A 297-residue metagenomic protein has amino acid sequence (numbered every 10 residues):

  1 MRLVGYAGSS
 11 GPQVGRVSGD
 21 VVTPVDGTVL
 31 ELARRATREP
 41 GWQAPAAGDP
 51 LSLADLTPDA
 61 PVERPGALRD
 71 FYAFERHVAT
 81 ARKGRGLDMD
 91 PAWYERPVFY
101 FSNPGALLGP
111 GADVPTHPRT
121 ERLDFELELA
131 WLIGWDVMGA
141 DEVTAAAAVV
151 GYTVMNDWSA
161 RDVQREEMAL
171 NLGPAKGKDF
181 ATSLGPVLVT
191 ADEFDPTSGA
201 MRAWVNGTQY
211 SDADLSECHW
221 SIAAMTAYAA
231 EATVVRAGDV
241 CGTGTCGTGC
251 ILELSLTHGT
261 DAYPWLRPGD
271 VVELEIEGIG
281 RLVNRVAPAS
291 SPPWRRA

Functional and structural regions predicted by a protein language model:
R2-G11, P24, R34-V205, Q209: Active-site microenvironments in enzyme catalytic cores
S9-P12, L51-L53, R161-A297: Catalytic-pocket segment enriched in acidic/His residues
G15-R16: Short beta-strand-centered aromatic/proline hotspots
G19, W135, N156, G278 (+1 more regions): Non-catalytic surface loops within mature trypsin-like serine protease
G19-A33: A short, surface-exposed interaction/processing loop segment used at functional sites
D20-T23, E63, A213-C218: Internal hydrophobic scaffold segments of catalytic domains
